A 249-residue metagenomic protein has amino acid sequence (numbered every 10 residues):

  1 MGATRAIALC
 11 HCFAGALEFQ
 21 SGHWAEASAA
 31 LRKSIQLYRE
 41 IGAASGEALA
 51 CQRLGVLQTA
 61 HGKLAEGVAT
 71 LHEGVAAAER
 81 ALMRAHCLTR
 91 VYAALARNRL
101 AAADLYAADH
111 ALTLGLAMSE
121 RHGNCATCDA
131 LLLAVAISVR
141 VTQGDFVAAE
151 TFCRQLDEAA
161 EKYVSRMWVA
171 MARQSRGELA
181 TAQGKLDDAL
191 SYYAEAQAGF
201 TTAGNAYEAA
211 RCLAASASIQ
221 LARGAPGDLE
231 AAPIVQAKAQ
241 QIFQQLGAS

Functional and structural regions predicted by a protein language model:
M1-A170, A182-D188: Extended non-membrane alpha-helical scaffolds
C125, A130, V147, T151-S249: C-terminal non-catalytic interaction modules
